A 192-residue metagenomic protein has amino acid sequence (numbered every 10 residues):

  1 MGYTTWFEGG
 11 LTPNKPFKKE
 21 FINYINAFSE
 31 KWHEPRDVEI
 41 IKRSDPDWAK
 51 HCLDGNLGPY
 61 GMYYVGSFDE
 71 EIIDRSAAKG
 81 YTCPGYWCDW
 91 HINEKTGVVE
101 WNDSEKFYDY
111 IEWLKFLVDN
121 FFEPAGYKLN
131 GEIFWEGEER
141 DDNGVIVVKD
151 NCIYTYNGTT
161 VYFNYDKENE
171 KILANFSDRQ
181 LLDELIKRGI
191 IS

Functional and structural regions predicted by a protein language model:
M1-E34, I191-S192: Short, extreme N-terminal segment that most often corresponds to the first beta-strand
P35-D37, P46-K187: Charged interaction segments
